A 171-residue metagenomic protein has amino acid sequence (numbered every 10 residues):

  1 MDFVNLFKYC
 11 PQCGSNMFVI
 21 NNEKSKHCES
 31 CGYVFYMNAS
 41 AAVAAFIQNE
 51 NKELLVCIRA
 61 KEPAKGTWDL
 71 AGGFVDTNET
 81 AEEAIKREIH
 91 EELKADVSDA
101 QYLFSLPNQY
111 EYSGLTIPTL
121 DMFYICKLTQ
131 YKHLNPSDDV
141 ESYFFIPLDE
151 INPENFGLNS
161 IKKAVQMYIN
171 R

Functional and structural regions predicted by a protein language model:
F3-F7, K24, A41: Short metal-coordination and nucleic-acid-contact micro-motifs, chiefly zinc-binding Cys/His arrays
C10-C13, C28-C31: Short cysteine-rich clusters marking metal-coordination/redox-active sites
F18-V19, Y36: Short functional micro-motifs and their immediate structural scaffolds
V19-S25: Short linker/helix segments within small regulatory modules
S30-L54, F74: Conserved N-terminal beta-strand and adjoining loop/helix that marks the start of the Nudix/MutT-like hydrolase domain
N49-E91: Conserved Nudix-box catalytic region and its N-terminal flanking loop in Nudix hydrolases and closely related
F104-K132: Active-site-adjacent beta-strand/loop module that shapes the phosphate/pyrophosphate-binding cleft
N135-V165: NUDIX/MutT-family hydrolases
